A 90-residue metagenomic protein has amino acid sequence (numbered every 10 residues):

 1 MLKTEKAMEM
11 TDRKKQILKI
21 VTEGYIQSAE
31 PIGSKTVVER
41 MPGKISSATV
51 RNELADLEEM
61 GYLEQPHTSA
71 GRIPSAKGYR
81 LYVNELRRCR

Functional and structural regions predicted by a protein language model:
M1-T49, H67, L86-C89: Extreme N-terminal segment that seeds HTH/winged-HTH DNA-binding domains in transcriptional regulators
R51-A55: Short, hydrophobic-biased segments on the C-terminal half of alpha helices that form "recognition helices"
D56-R90: HTH-adjacent hinge/linker in prokaryotic transcriptional regulators
